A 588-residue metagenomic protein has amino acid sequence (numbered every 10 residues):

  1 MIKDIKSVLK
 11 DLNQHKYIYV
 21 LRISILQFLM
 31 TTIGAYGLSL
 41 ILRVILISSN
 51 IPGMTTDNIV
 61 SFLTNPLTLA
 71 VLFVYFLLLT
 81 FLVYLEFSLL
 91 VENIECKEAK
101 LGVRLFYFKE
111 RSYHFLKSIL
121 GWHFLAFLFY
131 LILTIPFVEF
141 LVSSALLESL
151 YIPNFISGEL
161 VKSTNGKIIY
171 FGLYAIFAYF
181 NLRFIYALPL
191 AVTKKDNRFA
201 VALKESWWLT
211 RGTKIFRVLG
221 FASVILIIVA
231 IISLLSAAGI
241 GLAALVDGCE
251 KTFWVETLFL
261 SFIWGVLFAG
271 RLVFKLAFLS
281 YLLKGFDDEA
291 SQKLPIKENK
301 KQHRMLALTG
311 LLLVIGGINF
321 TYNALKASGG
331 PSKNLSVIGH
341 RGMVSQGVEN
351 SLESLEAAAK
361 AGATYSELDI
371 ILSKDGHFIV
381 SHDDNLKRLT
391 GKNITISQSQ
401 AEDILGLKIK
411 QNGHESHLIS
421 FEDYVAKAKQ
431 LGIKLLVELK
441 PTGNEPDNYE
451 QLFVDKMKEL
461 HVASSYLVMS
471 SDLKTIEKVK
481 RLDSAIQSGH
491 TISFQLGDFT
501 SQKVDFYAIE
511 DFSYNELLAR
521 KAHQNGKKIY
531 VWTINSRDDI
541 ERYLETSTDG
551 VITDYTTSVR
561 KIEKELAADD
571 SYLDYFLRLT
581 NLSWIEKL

Functional and structural regions predicted by a protein language model:
M1-V337: Hydrophobic alpha-helical membrane segments
L219-G220, H490-I492, G497-L588: C-terminal active-site rim and adjoining tail of enzyme catalytic domains
A324-D375, I379-V380, K387-L389, I394-Q398 (+2 more regions): Membrane-interface segments at or immediately adjacent to transmembrane helices that form the boundary between
N334-I338, Y365, G432-L436, S465-L467 (+4 more regions): Structural preference for beta-strand elements that scaffold enzyme active sites
H340, A358, D369, I404 (+8 more regions): Conserved, mostly hydrophobic/aromatic
R341, L368-I370, V437-L439, S470 (+3 more regions): A cross-domain feature marking catalytic cores of carbohydrate-active enzymes and several ubiquitous metabolic/repair
L372, N385, P441-G443, K474-T475 (+4 more regions): Active-site-proximal loop/turn and secondary-structure-junction residues that shape catalytic pockets, frequently
H382-I486, N525, L579-K587: Metal-dependent phosphodiesterase/phospholipase catalytic core, i.e., the His/Asp/Glu-rich active-site region
